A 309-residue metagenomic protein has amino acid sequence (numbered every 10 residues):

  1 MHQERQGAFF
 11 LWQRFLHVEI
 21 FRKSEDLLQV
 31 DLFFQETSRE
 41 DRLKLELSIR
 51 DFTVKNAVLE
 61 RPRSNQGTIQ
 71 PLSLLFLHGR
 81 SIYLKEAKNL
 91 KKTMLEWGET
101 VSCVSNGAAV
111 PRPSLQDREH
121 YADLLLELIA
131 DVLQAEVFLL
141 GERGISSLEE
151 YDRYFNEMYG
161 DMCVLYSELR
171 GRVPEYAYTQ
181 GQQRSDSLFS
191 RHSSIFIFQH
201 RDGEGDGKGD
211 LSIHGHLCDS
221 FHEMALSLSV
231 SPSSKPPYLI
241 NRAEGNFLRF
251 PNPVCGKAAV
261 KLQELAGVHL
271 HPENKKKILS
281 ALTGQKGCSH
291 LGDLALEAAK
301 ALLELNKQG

Functional and structural regions predicted by a protein language model:
M1-Y166, L217-G309: Active-site- and interface-proximal helix/loop "cap" or "latch" segments in soluble metabolic and energy-transducing
F155-H222, L282-G292: Long, positively charged binding patches that form subdomain-scale interaction surfaces for polyanionic ligands
